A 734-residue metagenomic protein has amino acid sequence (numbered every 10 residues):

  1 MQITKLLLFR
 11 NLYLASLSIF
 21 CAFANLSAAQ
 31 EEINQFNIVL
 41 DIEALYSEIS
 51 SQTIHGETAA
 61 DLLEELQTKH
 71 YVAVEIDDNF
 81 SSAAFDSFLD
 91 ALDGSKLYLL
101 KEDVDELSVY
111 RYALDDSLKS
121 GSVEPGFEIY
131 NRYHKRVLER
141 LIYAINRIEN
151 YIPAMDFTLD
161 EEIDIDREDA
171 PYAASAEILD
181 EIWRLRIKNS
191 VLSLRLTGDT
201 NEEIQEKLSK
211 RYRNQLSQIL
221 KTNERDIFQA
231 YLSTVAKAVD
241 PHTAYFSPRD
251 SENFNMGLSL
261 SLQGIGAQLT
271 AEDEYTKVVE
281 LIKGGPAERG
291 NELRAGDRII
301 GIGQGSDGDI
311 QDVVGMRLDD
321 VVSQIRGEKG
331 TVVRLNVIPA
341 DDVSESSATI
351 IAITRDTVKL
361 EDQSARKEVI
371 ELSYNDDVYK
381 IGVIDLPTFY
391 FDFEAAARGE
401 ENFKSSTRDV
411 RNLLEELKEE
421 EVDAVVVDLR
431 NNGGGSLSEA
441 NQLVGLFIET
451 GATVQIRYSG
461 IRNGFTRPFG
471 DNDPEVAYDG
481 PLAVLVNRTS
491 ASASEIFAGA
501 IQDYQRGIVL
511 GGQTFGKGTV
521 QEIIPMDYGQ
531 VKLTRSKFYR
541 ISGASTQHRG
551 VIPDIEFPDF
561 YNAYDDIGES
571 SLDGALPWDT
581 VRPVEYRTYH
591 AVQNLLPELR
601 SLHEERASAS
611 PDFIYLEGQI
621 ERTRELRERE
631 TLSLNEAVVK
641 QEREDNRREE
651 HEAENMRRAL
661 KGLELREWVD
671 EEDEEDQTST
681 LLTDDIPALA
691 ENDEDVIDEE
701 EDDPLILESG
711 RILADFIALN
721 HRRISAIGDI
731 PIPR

Functional and structural regions predicted by a protein language model:
Q2-Y13: Bacterial N-terminal signal peptides that target proteins for export
N11-A24: Bacterial N-terminal signal peptides
F36-E48, A59-Y71, Y110-A113, K210-N214 (+2 more regions): Acidic/histidine-rich, surface-exposed loop or edge segments in extracytoplasmic proteins
S50-S51, Q67-I76, S81, L220-E224 (+7 more regions): Cleft-lining beta-strand/loop regions that shape enzyme active-site pockets
D90-A91, Y112, G126, N131-I142 (+3 more regions): PDZ/PDZ-like domain segments forming the peptide/carboxylate-binding groove, activating on the N-terminal beta-strands
E139-G264: Extended, domain-scale alpha-helical bundle/helix-rich regions
D199-K210, T546-A726, P733: Conserved functional hotspot residues or short segments at active or partner-binding sites across diverse domains
A493, Q505, G516-I567: Polar, glycine-rich mid-to-C-terminal structural blocks that act as macromolecule-binding/assembly scaffolds
